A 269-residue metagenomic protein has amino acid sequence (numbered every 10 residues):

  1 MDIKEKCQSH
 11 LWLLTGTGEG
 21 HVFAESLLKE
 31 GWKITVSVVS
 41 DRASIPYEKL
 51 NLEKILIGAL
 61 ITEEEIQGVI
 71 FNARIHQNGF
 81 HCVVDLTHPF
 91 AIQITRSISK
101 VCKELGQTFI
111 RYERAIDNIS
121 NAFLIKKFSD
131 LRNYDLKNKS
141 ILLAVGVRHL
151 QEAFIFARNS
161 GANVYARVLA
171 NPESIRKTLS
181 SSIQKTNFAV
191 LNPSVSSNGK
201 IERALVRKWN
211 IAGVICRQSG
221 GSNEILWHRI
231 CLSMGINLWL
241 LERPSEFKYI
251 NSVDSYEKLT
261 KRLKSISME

Functional and structural regions predicted by a protein language model:
H10, H81-C82, S140, A212-G213: Structural motif
H10-D41: N-terminal basic/disordered segments at the start of proteins
V36-A59, K127, S174-S181: N-terminal beta-loop-helix "entrance" segment that forms/cooperates in small-molecule cofactor or anionic ligand
S37-S44, Y112-I116, F128, V147-H149 (+2 more regions): Short, polar loop motifs at secondary-structure junctions
N51-A73, A189-I201: Glycine-rich, highly charged phosphate/nucleotide-binding loops
Q67-A73, C82-D130: Glycine/small-residue-rich loop that forms an oxyanion/phosphate-binding "nest" at active or ligand-binding sites
N159-S196: Histidine/lysine/aspartate-rich catalytic loop segments that bind and position anionic ligands
V206-W209, G213, R217-E224, I230 (+1 more regions): C-terminal functional extensions of proteins
